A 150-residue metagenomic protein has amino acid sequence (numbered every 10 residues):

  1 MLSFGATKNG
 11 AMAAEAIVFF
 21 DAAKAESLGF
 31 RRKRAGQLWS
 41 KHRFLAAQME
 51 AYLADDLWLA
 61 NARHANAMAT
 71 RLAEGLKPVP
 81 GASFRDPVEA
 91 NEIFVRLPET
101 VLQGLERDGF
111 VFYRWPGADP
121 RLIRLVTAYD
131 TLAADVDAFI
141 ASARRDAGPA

Functional and structural regions predicted by a protein language model:
M1-E92, P98: Active-site C-terminal subdomain of aminotransferase-like
T70-R71, G75-D146: Conserved C-terminal alpha-helix-loop-beta "cap" of PLP-dependent enzymes that closes/shapes the active-site mouth
